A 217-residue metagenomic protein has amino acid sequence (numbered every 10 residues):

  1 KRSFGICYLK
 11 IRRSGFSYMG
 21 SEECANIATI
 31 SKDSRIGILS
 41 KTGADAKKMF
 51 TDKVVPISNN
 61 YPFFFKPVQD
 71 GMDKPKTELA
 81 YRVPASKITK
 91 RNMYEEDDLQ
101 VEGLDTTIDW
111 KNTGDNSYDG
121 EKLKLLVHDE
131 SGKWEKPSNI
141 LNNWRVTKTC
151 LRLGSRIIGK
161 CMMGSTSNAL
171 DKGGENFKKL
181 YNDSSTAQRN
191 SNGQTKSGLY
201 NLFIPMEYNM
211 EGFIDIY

Functional and structural regions predicted by a protein language model:
R2-C24: Walker A/P-loop
S14-G15, A46, Y118, W134-E135 (+1 more regions): Catalytic P-loop NTPase motifs of RecA-like helicase/translocase cores
E23, M49-I57, K122, N142-T147 (+1 more regions): Alpha-helical scaffold elements adjacent to nucleotide-binding pockets in ATP/GTP-utilizing enzyme cores
I27-S34: Post-Walker A helix-loop "phosphate-sensing" segment adjacent to the P-loop in P-loop NTPases
R35-G114, T186-N190: Conserved nucleotide-state-sensing and coupling region of NTP-binding domains
P75, A85-I88, E96-L99, G103-K111 (+5 more regions): Conserved P-loop NTPase catalytic core
V127-K133: Walker B catalytic acidic pair
P137-I157: Short, conserved "post-DEAD/DEAH" coupling segment immediately C-terminal to helicase motif II within the SF2/RecA-like
